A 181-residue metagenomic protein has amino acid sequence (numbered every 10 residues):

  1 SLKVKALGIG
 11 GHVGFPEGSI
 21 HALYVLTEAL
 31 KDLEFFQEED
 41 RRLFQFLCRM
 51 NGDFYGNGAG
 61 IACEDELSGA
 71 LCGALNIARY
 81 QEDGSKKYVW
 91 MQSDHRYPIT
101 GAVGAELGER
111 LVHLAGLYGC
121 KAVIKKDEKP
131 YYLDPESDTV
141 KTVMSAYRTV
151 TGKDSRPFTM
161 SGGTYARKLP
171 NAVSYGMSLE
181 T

Functional and structural regions predicted by a protein language model:
S1, F15-L23, R79, G84-Y88 (+1 more regions): Metal-dependent peptidase/peptidase-like ectodomains
S1-I99: Midchain, well-structured core segments that form catalytic/ion-binding scaffolds
L2, D83, K87-V89, D94 (+1 more regions): Zn-dependent metallopeptidase/amidohydrolase metal-coordination segment
K5, V123-K125, R156-F158: General small-molecule cofactor/ligand-binding pocket signal
I9-H12, K129, E180-T181: A short, flexible beta-alpha/helix-coil linker loop
L30-E38, L111, A115-G119, Y147 (+1 more regions): Structural signal for hydrophobic packing residues in well-ordered secondary-structure cores of soluble enzyme domains
F54-A74, V123-G152: Amphipathic, soluble alpha/beta structural segments
G58-E64, L111, T159-S161: Intrinsically disordered, low-complexity boundary segments flanking structured domains
